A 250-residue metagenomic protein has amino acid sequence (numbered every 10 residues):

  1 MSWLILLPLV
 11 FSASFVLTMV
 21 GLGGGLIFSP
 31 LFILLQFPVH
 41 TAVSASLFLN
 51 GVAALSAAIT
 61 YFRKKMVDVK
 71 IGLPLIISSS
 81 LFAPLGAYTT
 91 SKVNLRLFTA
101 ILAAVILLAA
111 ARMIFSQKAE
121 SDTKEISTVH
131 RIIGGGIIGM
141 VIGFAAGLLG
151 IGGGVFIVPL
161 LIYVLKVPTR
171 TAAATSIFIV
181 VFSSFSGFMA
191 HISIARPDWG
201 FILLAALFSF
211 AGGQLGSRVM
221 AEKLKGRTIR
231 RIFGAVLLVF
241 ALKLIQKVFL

Functional and structural regions predicted by a protein language model:
M1-T18, S29-L35, V39, T60-A145 (+2 more regions): Juxtamembrane transmembrane-helix boundary motif
T18, L31, G51-A54, G147 (+4 more regions): Residue-level recognition of specific faces of alpha-helices
V20-F28, G150-L160: Transmembrane helix boundary and interhelical junction motifs in multipass membrane proteins
G23-G24, L55, L81, L85 (+2 more regions): Residue positions within transmembrane alpha-helices of multi-pass solute transporters
P30, L34, T41-A58: Early transmembrane hairpin of solute transport permeases
P38-A45, K70-I71, K166-I177: Membrane-interface alpha-helices at helix entry/exit sites of multi-pass transporters
V43-G51, S80, A173-V181, A206 (+2 more regions): Transmembrane helix-bundle signature of multi-pass membrane transporters/permeases
G187-I192: Membrane-helix boundary/interface segments in integral membrane proteins
